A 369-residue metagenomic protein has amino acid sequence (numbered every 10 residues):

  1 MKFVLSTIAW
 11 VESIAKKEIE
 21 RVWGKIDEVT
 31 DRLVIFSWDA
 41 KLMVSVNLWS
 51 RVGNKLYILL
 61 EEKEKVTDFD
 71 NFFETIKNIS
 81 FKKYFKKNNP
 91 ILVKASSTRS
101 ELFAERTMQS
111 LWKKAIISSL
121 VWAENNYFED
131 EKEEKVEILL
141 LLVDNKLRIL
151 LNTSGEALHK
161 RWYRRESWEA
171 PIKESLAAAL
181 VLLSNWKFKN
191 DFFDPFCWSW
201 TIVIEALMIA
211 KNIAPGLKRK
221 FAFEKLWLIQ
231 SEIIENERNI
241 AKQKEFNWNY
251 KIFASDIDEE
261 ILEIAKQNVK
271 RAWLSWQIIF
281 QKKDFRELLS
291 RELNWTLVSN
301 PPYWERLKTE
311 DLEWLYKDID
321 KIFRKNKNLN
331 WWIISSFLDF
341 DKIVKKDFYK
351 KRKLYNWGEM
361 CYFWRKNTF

Functional and structural regions predicted by a protein language model:
M1-E134: Non-catalytic nucleic-acid substrate-recognition regions in nucleic-acid-modifying enzymes
T7, D256, S335: Short beta-strand/turn micro-motifs composed of small residues that flank or help shape donor/cofactor-binding pockets
W10, W23, W38, W49 (+13 more regions): Cationic, amphipathic, low-complexity alpha-helical segments enriched in hydrophobics plus arginine/proline
T98-E101, A157, P302-R306: A short, flexible beta-alpha/helix-coil linker loop
I138-S154: C-terminal edge-of-domain segments
I149-N185: SAM-dependent Rossmann-like transferase core, predominantly class I methyltransferases with a strong bias toward
I172-L289, E305: Conserved S-adenosyl-L-methionine
K283-E287, R291-F369: C-terminal catalytic and target-recognition region of SAM-dependent MTase-like enzymes, primarily methyltransferases
